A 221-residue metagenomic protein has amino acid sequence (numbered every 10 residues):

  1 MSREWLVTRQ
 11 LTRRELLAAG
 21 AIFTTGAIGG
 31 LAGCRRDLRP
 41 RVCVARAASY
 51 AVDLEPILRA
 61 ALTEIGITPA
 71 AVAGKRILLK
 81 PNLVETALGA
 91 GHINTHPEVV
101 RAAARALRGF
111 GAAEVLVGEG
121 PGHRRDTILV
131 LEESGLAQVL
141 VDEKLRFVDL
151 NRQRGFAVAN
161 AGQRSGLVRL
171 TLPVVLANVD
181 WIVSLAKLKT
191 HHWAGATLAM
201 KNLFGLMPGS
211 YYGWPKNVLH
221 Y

Functional and structural regions predicted by a protein language model:
S2-Y221: N-terminal and secondary-structure boundary signal
